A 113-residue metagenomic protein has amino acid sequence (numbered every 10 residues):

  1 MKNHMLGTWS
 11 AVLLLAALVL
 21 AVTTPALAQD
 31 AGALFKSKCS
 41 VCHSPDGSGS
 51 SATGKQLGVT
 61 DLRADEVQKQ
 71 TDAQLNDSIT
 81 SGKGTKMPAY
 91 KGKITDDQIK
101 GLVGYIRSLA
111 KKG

Functional and structural regions predicted by a protein language model:
K2-H4, F35-S44, L62-K69: Phosphate-binding glycine-rich loops and adjacent basic patches that engage nucleotide phosphates, nucleic-acid
K2-L13: Bacterial N-terminal signal peptides that target proteins for export
L6, A21-V22: A detector of low-complexity, intrinsically disordered, Ser/Thr/Gly/Pro/Ala-rich segments
A11-A21: Bacterial N-terminal signal peptides
V22-A28: Sec/Tat signal peptide C-region and signal peptidase I cleavage site
G32-G58, S81-K86, S108-G113: Periplasmic/extracellular electron-transfer cofactor-ligation site, primarily the c-type cytochrome heme-c attachment
Q56-L109: Extracytoplasmic electron-transfer domains, predominantly the class I c-type cytochrome c fold
